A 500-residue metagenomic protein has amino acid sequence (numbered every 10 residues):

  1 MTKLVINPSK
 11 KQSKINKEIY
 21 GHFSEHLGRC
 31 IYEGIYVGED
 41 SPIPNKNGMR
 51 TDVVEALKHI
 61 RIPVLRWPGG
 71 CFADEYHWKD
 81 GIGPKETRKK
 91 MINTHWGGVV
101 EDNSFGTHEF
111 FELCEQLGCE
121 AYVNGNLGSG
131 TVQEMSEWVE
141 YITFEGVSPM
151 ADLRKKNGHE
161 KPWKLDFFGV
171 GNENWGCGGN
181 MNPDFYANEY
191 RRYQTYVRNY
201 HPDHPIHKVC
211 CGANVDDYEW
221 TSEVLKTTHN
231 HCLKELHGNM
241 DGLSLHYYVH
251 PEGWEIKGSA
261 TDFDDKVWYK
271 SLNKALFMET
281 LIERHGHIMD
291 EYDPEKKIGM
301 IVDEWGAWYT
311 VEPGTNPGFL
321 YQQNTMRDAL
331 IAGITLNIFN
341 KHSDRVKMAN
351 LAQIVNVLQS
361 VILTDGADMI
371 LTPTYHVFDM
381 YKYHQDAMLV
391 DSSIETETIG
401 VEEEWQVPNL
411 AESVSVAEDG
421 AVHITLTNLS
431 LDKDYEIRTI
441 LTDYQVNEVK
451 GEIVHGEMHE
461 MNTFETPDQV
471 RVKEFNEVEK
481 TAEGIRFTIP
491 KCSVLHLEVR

Functional and structural regions predicted by a protein language model:
M1-G242, A275-E279, E283-V311, T315-R500: Non-catalytic accessory regions flanking glycosidase/transglycosidase catalytic cores in CAZymes
H246: Histidine-centered active-site/metal-ligand motif
V249-Y269, T315: Active-site His/acidic residue clusters
